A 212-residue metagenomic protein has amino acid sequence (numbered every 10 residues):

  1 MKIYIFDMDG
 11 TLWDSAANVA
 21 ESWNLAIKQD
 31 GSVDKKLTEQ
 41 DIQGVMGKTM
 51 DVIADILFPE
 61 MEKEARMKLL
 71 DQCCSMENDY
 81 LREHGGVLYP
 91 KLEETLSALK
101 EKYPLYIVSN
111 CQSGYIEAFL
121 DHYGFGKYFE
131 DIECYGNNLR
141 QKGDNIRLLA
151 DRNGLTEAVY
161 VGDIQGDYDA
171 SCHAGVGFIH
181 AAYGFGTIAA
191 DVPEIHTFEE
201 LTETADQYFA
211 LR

Functional and structural regions predicted by a protein language model:
M1-Q40: Active-site neighborhood of HAD-like aspartate-dependent phosphohydrolases
K2, S113, E117-Y160, I164-R212: Asp-based, Mg2+/Mn2+-dependent phosphohydrolase catalytic module
T11, S109-C111: Conserved phosphate-coupling serine/threonine residues in phosphotransfer and NTP-handling enzymes
V19, M50, L88, K142: Conserved donor sugar-nucleotide recognition element shared by glycan-biosynthetic enzymes
N24-I27, T49-K63, F119: Helix-loop "lid/cap" segments that line or gate small-molecule binding pockets
D55-K91: Metal-dependent phosphoesterase signature
D79-I107, E117, G143: Short, acidic loop-to-helix structural element flanking the phosphoryl-transfer center in phosphate-processing enzymes
